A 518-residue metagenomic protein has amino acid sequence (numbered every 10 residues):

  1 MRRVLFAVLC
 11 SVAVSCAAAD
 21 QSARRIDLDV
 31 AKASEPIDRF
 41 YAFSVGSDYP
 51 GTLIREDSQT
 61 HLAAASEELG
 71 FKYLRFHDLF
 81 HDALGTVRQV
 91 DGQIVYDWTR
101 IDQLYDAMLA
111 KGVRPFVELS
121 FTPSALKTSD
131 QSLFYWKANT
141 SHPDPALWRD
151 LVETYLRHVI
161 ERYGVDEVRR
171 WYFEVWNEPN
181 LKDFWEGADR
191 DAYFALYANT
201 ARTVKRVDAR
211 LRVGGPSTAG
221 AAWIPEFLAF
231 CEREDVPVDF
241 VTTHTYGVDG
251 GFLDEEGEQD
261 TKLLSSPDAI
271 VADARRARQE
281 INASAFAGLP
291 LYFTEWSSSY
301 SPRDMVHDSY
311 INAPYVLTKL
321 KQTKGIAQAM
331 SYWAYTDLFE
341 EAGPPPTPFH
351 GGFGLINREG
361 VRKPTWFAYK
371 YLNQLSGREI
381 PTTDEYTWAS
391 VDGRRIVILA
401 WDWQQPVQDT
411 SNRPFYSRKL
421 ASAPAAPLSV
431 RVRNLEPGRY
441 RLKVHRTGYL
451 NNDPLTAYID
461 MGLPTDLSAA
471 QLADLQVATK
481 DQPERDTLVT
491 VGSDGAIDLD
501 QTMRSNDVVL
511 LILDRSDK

Functional and structural regions predicted by a protein language model:
V4-S15: Bacterial N-terminal signal peptides
C16-Y172, G187-G220, E234-V236, A283-G288 (+4 more regions): Non-catalytic accessory regions flanking glycosidase/transglycosidase catalytic cores in CAZymes
G51, F80-R88, S124, W176-D183 (+3 more regions): Conserved radical SAM core fold
L74-F76, Y172-W176, F240-Y246: Non-cysteine beta-strand/loop elements that form the S-adenosyl-L-methionine
V159, P179-D191, G215-A222, F227-C231 (+2 more regions): Substrate-binding/catalytic cleft of secreted carbohydrate-active enzymes, primarily glycoside hydrolases
S217-T242, L291, W296-Y315, K319-K324 (+1 more regions): Substrate-binding cleft/loops of secretory-pathway carbohydrate-active enzymes
V248-D304, K319, Q328-D337, R358 (+1 more regions): Glycoside hydrolase catalytic-domain groove-lining segments
